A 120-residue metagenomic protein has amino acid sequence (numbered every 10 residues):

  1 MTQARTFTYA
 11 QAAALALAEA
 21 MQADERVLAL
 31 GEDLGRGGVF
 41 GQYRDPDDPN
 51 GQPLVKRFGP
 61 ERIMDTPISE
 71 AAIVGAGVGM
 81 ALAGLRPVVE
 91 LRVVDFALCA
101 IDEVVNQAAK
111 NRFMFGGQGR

Functional and structural regions predicted by a protein language model:
M1-R120: Thiamine diphosphate
